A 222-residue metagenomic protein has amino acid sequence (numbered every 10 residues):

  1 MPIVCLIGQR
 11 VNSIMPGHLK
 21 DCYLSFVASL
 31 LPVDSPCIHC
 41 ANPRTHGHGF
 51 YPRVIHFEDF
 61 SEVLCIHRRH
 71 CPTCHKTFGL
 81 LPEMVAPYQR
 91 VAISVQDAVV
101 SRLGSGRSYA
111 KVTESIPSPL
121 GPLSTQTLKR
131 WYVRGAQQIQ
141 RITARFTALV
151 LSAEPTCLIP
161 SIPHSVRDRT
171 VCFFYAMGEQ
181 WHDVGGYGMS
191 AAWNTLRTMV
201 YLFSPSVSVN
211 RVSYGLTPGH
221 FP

Functional and structural regions predicted by a protein language model:
M1-L19, P32, R141-P222: Long C-terminal interaction/binding lobes of large macromolecular proteins
L6, R10, C65-P72, V85: N-proximal short alpha-helices
G8, N12-Y23, A92-S94, Y109-K111 (+1 more regions): General structural signal for secondary-structure boundaries
N12-M15, G47, F78-G79: A short alpha-helix capping/helix-coil boundary motif
D21-T73, T77: N-terminal juxtadomain amphipathic helix that follows a signal peptide/anchor or precedes a small N-terminal auxiliary
H75-R169, H182, G186: Short, positively charged, Gly/Tyr-enriched micro-motifs that form contact patches at catalytic or ligand/partner
